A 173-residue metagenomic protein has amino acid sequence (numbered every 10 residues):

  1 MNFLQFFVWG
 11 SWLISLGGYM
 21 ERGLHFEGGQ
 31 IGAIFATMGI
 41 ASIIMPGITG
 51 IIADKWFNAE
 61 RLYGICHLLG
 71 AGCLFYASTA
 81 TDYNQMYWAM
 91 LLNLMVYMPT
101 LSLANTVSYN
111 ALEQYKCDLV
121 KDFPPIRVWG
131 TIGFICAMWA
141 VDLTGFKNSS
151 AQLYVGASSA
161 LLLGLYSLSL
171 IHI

Functional and structural regions predicted by a protein language model:
M1-G39: Helix-loop boundary and gating motifs at the non-cytosolic
F3, N84-L101: Hydrophobic core of transmembrane alpha-helices in multi-pass small-molecule transporters, especially MFS/SLC-type
A33-I51: Central cavity-lining transmembrane alpha-helices of secondary-active solute carriers, predominantly the Major
M45-N58, T144-G145: Helix-to-loop junctions at the C-terminal end of transmembrane segments in multipass secondary transporters
R61-F75: Structural signature of the two symmetry-related core transmembrane helices
M95-I126: Cytoplasmic helix-loop-helix junction between adjacent transmembrane helices in 12-TM secondary transporters
Q152-S167: Symmetry-related core transmembrane helices of the 12-TM Major Facilitator Superfamily/SLC fold
I171-I173: Conserved small/polar residues in nucleotide/adenosyl-binding loops
